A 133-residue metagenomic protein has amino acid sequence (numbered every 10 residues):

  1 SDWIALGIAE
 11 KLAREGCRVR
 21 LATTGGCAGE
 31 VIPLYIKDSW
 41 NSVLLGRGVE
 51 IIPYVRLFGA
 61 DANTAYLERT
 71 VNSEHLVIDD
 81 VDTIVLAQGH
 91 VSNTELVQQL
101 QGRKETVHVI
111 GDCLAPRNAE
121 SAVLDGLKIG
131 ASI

Functional and structural regions predicted by a protein language model:
D2-K11, E15, C27-P33, E95 (+2 more regions): A conserved FAD-binding loop/helix module that cradles the flavin
R14-Q99, R103: A Rossmann-like FAD-binding core segment of flavoenzymes
